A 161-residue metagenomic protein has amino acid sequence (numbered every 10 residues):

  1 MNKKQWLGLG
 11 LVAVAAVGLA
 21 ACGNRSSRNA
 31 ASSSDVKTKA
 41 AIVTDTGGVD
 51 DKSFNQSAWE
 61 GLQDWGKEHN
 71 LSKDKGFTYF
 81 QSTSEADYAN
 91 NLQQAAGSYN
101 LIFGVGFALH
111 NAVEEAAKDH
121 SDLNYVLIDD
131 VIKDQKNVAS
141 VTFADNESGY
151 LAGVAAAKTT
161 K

Functional and structural regions predicted by a protein language model:
M1-G10: Bacterial Sec-dependent N-terminal signal peptides
G18-A21: C-terminal motif of bacterial Sec signal peptides marking the signal peptidase cleavage site
R25-K161: A residue-level marker of the well-folded mature domains of exported/periplasmic proteins
